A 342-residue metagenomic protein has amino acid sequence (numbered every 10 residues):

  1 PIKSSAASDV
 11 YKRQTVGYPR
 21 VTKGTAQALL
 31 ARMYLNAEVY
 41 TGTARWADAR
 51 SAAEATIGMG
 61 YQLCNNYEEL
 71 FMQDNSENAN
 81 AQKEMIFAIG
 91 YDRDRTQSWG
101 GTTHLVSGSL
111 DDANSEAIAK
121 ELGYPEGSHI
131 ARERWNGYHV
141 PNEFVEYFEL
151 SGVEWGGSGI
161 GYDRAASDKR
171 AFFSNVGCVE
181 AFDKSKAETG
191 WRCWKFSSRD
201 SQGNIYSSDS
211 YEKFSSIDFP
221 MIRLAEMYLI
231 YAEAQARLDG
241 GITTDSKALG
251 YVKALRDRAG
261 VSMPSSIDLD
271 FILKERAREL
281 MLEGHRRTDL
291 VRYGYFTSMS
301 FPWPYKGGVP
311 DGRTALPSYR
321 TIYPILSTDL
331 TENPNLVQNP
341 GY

Functional and structural regions predicted by a protein language model:
P1-A7, Y11: Single conserved hydrophobic/aromatic residue that forms the stacking wall/gate of nucleotide- or nucleobase-binding
M33-T43, R237-G241: Short coil/turn linking the two alpha-helices of tandem helical-hairpin repeats
M72-I130, F214-M221, R256, V261-Y342: Long, intrinsically disordered, low-complexity segments
Y138-L224: Flexible, polar/acidic helix-loop-strand segments at domain edges
